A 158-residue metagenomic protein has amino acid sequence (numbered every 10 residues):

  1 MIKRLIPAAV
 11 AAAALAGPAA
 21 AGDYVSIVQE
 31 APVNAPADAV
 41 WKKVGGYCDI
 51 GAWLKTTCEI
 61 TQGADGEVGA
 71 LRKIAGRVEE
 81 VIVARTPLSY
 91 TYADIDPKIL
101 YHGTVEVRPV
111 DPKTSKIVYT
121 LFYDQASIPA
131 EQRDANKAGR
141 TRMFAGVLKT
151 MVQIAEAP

Functional and structural regions predicted by a protein language model:
M1-P7: Bacterial N-terminal signal peptides that target proteins for export
P7-A16: Bacterial N-terminal signal peptides
A19-Q62: Hydrophobic ligand-binding cavity/cleft-lining segments
V25, Q29-P32, P36, K42 (+3 more regions): Extracytoplasmic/periplasmic, Sec-exported soluble proteins
A37, W41-Y47, E79, T104 (+1 more regions): Extracytoplasmic/secreted envelope proteins and their assembly/folding machinery, especially bacterial periplasmic
G45-A52, P87, L148-E156: Sec-exported extracytoplasmic/periplasmic mature domains
A75-K116, F122-D124: Hydrophobic-ligand binding "helix-grip"
F122-P158: A conserved amphipathic terminal alpha-helix motif
